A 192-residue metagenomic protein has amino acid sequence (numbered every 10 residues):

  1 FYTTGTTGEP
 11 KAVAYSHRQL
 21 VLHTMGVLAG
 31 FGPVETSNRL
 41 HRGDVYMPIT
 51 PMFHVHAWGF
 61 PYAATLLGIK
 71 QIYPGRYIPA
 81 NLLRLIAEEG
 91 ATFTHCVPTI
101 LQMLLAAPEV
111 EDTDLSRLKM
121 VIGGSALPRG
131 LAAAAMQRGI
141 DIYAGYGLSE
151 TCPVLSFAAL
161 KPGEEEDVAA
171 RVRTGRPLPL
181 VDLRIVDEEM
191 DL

Functional and structural regions predicted by a protein language model:
F1-M25: Conserved AMP-binding A3 loop
G5, D187-E188: Short, acidic, Ser/Thr-enriched surface-loop or helix-capping motifs
K11-A14, P48, K70-R76, Y143: Short beta-strand->loop structural element characteristic of the AMP-binding/adenylate-forming
H17-R18, T50, A80, E89 (+2 more regions): Structural detector for helix-capping/boundary residues
R18-Q19, T99, S125-A126: Alpha-helix/helix-capping structural signal
V21-V45, F53-T92, A107: Conserved AMP-binding/adenylation subdomain of ANL enzymes
L66, E88-C96, L105-A169, D182 (+1 more regions): Gly/Ser/Thr-rich phosphate-binding loop
R171-P177: Short Gly/Pro-enriched turn/cap motifs at secondary-structure boundaries
